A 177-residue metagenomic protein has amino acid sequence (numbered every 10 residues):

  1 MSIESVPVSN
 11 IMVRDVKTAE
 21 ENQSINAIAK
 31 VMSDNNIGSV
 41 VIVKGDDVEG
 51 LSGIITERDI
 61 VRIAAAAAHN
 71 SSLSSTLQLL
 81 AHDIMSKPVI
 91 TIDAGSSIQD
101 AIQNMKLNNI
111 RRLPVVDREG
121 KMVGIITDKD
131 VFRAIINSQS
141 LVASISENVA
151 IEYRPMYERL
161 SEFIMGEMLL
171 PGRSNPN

Functional and structural regions predicted by a protein language model:
M1-R14, T56-T91, S97-K106, T127-N177: Tandem CBS (Bateman) regulatory domains
D15-T18, G50-L51, T91, K121: Short, flexible active-site loop motifs that bind/organize anionic cofactors or intermediates
A19-I37, I42-K44, T91-N109, V116: The conserved cystathionine-beta-synthase
N26-V31, V48-E49, A65-S72: Short, functional N-terminal and low-complexity linear motifs
M32-N35, V40-D59, M105, L113-D130: A glycine-centered beta-loop-beta connector
